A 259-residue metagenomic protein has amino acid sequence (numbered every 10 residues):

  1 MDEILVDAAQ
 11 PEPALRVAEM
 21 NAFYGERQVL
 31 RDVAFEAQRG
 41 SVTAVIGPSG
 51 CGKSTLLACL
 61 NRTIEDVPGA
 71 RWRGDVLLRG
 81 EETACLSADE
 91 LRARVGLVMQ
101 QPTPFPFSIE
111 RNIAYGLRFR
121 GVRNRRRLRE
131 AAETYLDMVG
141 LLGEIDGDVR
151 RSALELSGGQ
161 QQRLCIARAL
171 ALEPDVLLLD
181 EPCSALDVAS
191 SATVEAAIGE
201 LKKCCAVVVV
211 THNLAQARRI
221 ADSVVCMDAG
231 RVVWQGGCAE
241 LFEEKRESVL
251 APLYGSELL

Functional and structural regions predicted by a protein language model:
D75-E90: ABC ATPase NBD Q-loop/coupling interface
G80, R126-G147: Conserved ABC ATPase "signature" region
R151-L156, Q160: Conserved ABC ATPase signature
E173: Conserved catalytic motifs of ABC-family nucleotide-binding domains
L177-D180: Catalytic Walker B motif of ABC-type/P-loop ATPase nucleotide-binding domains
A239-L259: C-terminal boundary and immediately downstream tail of ABC-type ATPase nucleotide-binding domains
